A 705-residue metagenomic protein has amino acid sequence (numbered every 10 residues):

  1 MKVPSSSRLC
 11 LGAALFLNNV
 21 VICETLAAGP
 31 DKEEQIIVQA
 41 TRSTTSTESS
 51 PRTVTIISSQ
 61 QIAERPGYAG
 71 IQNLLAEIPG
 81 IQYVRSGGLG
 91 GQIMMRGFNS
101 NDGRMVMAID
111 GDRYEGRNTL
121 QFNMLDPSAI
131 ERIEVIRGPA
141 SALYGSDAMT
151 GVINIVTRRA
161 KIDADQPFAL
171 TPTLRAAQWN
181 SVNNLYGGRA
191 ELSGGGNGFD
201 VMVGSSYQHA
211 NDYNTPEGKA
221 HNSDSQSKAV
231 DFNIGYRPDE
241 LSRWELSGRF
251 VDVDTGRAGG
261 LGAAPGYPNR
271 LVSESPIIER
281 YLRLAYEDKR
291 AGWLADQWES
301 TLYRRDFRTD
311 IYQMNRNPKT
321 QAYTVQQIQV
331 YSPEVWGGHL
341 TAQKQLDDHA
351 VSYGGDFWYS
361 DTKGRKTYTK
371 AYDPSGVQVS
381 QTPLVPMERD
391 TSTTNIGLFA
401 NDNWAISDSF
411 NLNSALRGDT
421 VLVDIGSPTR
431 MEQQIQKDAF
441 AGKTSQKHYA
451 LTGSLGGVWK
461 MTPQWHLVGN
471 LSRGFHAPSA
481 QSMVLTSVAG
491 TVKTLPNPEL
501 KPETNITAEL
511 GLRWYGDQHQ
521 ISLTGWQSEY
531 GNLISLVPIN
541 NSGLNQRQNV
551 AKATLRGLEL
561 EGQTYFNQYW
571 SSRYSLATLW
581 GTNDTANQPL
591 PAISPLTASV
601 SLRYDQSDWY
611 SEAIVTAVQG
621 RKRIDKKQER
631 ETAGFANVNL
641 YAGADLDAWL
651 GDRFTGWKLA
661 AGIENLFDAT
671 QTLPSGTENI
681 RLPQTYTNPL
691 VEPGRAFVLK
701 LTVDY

Functional and structural regions predicted by a protein language model:
K32-R65, Q92, M105, D231: N-terminal periplasmic "start-of-domain" segments of outer-membrane beta-barrel proteins
Q72-D112, E131: Extracytoplasmic beta-strand/coil segments of soluble accessory domains associated with Gram-negative outer-membrane
M105, A264-A291, Y331, M387-T393 (+7 more regions): Outer-membrane beta-barrel signature, preferentially recognizing the C-terminal barrel domain of Gram-negative
D112-P139: Short acidic/polar hinge/loop motifs at secondary-structure boundaries that mediate gating or recognition
K161-I162, A169-T171, G187-I277, P589: Periplasmic-side early beta-strands and strand-to-turn transitions of outer-membrane beta-barrels
R243-V251, I277-I435, G442, S454 (+5 more regions): Face-selective signature of the C-terminal outer-membrane beta-barrel domain
A405-L412, T420-V421, Q520-Y530, R547-D625 (+2 more regions): Gram-negative outer-membrane beta-barrel transporters
F475, W526-G531, G620-K622, A644-Y705: C-terminal beta-signal and adjacent terminal beta-strands/loops of Gram-negative outer-membrane beta-barrel proteins
